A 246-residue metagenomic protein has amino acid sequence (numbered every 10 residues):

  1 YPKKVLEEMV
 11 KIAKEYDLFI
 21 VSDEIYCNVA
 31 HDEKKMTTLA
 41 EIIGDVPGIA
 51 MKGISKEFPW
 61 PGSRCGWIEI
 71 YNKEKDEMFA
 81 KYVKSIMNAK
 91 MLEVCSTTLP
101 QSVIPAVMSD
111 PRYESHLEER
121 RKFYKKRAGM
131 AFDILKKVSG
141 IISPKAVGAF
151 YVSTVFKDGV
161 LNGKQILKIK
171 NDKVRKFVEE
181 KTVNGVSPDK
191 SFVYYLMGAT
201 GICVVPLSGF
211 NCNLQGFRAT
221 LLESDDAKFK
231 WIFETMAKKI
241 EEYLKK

Functional and structural regions predicted by a protein language model:
Y1-K246: PLP-dependent class I/II
